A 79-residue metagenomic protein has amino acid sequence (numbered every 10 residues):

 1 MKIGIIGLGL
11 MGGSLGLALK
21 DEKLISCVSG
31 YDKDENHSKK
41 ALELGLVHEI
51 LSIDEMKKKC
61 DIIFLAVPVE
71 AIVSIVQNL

Functional and structural regions predicted by a protein language model:
M1-I50, E55: NAD(P)+-binding Rossmann beta1-loop-alpha1 motif at the extreme N-terminus of oxidoreductases
I53-N78: Rossmann-like NAD(P)-binding element
